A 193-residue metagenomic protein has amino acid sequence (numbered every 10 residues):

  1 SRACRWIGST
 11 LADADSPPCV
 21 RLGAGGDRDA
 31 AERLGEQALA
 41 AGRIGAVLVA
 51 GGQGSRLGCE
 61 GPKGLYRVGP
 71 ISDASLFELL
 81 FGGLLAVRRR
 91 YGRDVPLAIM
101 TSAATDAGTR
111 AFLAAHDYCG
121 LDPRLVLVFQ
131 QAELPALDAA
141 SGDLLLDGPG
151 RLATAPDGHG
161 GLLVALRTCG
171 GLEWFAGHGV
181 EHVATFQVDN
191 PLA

Functional and structural regions predicted by a protein language model:
S1-R28: Low-complexity, highly charged intrinsically disordered N-terminal segments that act as targeting/localization
V20-G45, C59-A193: Domain-scale recognition of functional cores that engage charged ligands
G51-R56: Conserved adenylation A10 loop of the ANL superfamily
